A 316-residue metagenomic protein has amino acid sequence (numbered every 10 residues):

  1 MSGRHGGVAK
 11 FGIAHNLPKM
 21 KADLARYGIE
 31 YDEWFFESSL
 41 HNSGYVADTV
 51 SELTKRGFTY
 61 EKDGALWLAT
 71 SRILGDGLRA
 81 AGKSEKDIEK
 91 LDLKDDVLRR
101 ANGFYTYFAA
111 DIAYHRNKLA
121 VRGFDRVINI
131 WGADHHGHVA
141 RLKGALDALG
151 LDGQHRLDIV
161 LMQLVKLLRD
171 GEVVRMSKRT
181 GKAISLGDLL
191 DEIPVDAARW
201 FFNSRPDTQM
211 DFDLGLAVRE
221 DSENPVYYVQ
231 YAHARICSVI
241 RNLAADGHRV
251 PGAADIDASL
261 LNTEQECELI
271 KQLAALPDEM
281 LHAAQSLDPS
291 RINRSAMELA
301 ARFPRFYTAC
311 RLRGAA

Functional and structural regions predicted by a protein language model:
M1-A316: Non-catalytic interaction-recognition regions
